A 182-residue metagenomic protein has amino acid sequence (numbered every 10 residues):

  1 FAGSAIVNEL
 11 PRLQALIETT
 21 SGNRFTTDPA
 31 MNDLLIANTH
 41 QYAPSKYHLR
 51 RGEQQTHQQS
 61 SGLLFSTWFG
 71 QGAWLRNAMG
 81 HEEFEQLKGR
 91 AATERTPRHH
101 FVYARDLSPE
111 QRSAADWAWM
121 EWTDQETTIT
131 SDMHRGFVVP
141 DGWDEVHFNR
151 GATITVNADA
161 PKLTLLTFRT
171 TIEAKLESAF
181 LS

Functional and structural regions predicted by a protein language model:
F1-S4, A15-N23, E83-A92, A115-W117 (+1 more regions): Intrinsically disordered, low-complexity boundary segments flanking structured domains
F1-S61: Catalytic core of DAGKc-family lipid kinases
L10, R95-H99, N149-G151: Short edge beta-strand segments in beta-sheet-rich domains
Q14-L16, K46-H48, F101, T128 (+1 more regions): Residue-level detector of beta-strand face positions
A30-A43, G62-L63, W68-F69, Y103 (+2 more regions): Active-site region of the double-stranded beta-helix
I36, G52, L107-S182: ATP/nucleoside-binding phosphotransfer catalytic cores, i.e., glycine-rich phosphate-binding loops
Q54-E110: Gly/Ser/Thr-rich active-site loops/lids in small-molecule metabolic enzymes that frequently grip phosphoryl groups
